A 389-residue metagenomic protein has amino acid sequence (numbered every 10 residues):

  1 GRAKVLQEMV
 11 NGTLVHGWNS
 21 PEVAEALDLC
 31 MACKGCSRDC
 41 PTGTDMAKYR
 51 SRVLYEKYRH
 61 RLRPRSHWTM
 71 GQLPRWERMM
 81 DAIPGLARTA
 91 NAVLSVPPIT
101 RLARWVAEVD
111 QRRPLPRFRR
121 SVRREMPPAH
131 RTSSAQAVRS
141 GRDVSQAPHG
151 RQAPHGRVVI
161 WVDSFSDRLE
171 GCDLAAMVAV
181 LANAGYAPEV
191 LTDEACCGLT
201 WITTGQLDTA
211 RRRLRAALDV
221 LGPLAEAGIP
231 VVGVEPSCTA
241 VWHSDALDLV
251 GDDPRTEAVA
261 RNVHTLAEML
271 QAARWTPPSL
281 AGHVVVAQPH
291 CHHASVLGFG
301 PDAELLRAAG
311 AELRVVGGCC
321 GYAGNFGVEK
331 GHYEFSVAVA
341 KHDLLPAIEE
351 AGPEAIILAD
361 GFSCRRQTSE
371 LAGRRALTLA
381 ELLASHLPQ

Functional and structural regions predicted by a protein language model:
G1-L29, K34, G43-L62, T69-Q72: Ferredoxin-type iron-sulfur electron-transfer modules and their immediate structural context
M46-Q389: Iron-sulfur cluster-binding electron-transfer modules in prokaryotic oxidoreductases
